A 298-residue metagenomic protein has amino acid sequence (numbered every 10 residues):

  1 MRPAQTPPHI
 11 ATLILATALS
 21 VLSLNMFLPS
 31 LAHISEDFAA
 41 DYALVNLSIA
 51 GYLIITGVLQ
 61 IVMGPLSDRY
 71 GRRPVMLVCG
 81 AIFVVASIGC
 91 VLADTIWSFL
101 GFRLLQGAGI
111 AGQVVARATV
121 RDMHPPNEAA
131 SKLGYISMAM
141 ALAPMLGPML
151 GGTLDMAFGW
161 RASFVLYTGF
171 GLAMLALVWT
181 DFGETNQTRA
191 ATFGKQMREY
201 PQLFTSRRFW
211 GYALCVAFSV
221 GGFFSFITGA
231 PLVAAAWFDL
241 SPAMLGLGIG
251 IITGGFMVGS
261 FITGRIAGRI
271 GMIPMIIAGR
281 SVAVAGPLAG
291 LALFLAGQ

Functional and structural regions predicted by a protein language model:
M1-P3, G183-A213: Juxtamembrane intracellular "pre-TM" segments in multi-pass secondary transporters
N25, L53-I61, A111, P144-M145 (+2 more regions): Residue-level signature of mid-helix packing/kink "hotspots" within the transmembrane helices of 12-pass Major
S30-V58: Extracellular/periplasmic helix-loop-helix junction of adjacent transmembrane segments in MFS-like secondary
H33, I61-P65, R69, T153 (+1 more regions): Membrane-interface helix termini in secondary transporters
V58-W97: Conserved MFS/SLC helix-loop-helix module at the cytosolic interface between two early adjacent transmembrane helices
A81-D94, A283-G297: C-terminal ends and interior cores of transmembrane alpha-helices in multi-pass membrane transporters/permeases
S98, G134-T180: Helix-loop-helix hairpin linking two adjacent transmembrane segments in secondary transporters
F102-L142: Cytoplasmic helix-loop-helix junction between adjacent transmembrane helices in 12-TM secondary transporters
